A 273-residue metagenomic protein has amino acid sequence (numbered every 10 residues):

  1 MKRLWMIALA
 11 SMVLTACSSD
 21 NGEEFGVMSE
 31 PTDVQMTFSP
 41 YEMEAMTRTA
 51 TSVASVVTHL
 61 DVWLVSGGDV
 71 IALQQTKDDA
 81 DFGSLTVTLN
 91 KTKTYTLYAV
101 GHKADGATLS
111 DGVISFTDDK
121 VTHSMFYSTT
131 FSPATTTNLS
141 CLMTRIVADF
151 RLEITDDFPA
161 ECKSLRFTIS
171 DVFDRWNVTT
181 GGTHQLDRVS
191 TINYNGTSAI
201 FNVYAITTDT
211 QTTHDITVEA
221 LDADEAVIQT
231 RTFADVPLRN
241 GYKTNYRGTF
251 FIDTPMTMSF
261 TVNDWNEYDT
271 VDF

Functional and structural regions predicted by a protein language model:
M1-L4: Positively charged n-region of N-terminal signal peptides that target proteins for export
L14-A16: C-terminal motif of bacterial Sec signal peptides marking the signal peptidase cleavage site
S19, T76-A80, A104-N138, A223-D253: Structured interaction patches on ligand/partner-binding surfaces of diverse proteins
G22-F25, Q35-V53, I154-D157: Short amphipathic, basic-aromatic surface patches that mediate peripheral association with negatively charged
S29-E30, S140-V147, V203-D209: Conserved "repeat-terminator" motif of extracellular CCP/Sushi domains
E30-T37, A148-F150: Structural beta-strand segments of beta-rich domains
A54-D111, E161-L238, T270-F273: Tryptophan-paired
S128-C162, T244-F273: Compositionally biased low-complexity segments at domain edges in trafficked proteins and select soluble regulators
